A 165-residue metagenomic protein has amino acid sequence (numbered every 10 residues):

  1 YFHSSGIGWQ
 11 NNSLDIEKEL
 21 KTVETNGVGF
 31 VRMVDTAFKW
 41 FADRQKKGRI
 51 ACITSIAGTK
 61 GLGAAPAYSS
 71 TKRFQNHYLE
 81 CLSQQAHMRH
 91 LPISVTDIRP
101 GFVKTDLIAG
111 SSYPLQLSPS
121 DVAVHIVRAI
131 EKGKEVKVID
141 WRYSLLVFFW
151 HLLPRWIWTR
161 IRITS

Functional and structural regions predicted by a protein language model:
F2-Q10: Conserved NAD(P)H cofactor-binding loop of Rossmann-fold oxidoreductase domains
N11-E24: Short alpha-helical oligomerization interface
V34, T71: Active-site helix of classical SDR
S55: Residue(s) in the substrate-gating loop at a strand-loop-helix junction that position the organic substrate next
K60, C81-I93: Active-site-adjacent segment of SDR/Rossmann-fold oxidoreductases
K60-P66, S111: Active-site loop immediately N-terminal to the catalytic Tyr-X3-Lys motif of short-chain dehydrogenase/reductase
D97, A109-V147: C-terminal helical subdomain
